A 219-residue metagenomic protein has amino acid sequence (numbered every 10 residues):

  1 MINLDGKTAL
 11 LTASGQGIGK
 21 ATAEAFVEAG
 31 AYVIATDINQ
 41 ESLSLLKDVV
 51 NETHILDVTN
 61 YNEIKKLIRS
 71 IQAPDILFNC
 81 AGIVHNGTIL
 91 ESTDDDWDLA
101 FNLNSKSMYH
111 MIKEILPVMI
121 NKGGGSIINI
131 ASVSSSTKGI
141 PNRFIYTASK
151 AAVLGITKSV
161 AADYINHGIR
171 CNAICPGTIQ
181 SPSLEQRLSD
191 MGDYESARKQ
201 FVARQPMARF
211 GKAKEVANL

Functional and structural regions predicted by a protein language model:
T88-I89, D96-F101, F201: Substrate-binding pocket helix/loop in short-chain dehydrogenase/reductase
S92, K138-T147, S159, R187: Active-site loop-to-helix junction immediately N-terminal to the catalytic Tyr of the SDR YXXXK motif in Rossmann-fold
I112, S149, T157: Active-site helix of classical SDR
P117, A162-D163: Alpha-helical segment proximal to the catalytic Tyr-Lys
S132: Residue(s) in the substrate-gating loop at a strand-loop-helix junction that position the organic substrate next
A173, E195-L219: C-terminal helical subdomain
P176-Q186: Short, flexible catalytic-loop segment of classical short-chain dehydrogenase/reductase
